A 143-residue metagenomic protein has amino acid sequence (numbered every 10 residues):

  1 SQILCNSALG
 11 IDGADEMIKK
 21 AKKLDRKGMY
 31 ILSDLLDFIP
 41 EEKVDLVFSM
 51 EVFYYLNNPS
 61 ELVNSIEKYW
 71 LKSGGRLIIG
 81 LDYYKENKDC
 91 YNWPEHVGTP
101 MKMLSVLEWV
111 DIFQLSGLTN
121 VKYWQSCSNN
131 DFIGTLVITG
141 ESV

Functional and structural regions predicted by a protein language model:
S1-D37: Class I SAM-dependent methyltransferase SAM/SAH-binding core
F48: A conserved beta-strand element that flanks and buttresses the S-adenosyl-L-methionine
E51-V52: Short catalytic micro-motifs in class I SAM-dependent methyltransferases
S60-S73: A short glycine-rich, Lys/Arg-flanked "PGG" loop and its adjoining helix->strand segment in the class I
G74-D82: Conserved beta-strand signature within the Rossmann-like core of class I S-adenosyl-L-methionine
D82-P100: Short, glycine-/aromatic-enriched active-site segment of Class I SAM-dependent methyltransferases
M101-S116: Short alpha-helix
L118-S128: Conserved S-adenosyl-L-methionine
